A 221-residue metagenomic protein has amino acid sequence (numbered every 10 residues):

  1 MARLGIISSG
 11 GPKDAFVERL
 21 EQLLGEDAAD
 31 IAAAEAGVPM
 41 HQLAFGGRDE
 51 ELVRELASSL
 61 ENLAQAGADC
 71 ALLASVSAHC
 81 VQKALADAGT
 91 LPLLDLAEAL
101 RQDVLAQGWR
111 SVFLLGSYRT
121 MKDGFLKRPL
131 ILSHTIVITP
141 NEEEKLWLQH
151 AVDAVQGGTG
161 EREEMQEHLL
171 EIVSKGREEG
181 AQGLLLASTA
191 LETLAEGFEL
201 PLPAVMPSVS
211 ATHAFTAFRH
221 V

Functional and structural regions predicted by a protein language model:
M1-V221: Non-catalytic structural scaffold of enzyme domains
